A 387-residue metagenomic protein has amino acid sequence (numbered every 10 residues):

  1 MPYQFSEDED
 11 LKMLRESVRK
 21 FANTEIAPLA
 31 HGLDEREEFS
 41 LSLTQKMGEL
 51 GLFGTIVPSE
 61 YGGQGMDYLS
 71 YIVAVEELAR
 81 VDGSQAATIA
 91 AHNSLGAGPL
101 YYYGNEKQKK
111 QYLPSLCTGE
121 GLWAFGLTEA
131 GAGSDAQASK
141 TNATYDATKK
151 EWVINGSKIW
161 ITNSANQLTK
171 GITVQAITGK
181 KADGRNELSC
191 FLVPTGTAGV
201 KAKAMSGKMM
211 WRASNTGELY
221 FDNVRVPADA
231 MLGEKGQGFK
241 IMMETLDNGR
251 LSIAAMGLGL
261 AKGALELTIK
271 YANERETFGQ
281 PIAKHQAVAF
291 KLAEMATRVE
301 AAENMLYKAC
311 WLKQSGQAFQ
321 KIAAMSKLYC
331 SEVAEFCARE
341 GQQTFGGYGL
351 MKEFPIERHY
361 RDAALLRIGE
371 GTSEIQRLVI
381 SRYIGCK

Functional and structural regions predicted by a protein language model:
M1-Q85, A91, Y103-Q108, S115-E120 (+6 more regions): Alpha-helical interface subdomain recognition
I89, G131-S134, T162-Q167, K180-A182 (+1 more regions): Short Gly/Pro-enriched turn/cap motifs at secondary-structure boundaries
A91-A97: Short, conserved phosphate-binding/catalytic loop or strand-edge motifs used in phosphoryl-/nucleotidyl-transfer
A97-Y103, F125, Q137: Flexible, glycine-rich active-site loops centered on histidine and acidic residues that chelate a metal or position
G119-L127: A short, Trp-centered hydrophobic/proline-enriched beta-strand micro-motif
G126-E129, S139, S157-I161, T173-T178 (+1 more regions): Glycine-rich, charged/polar anion/phosphate-binding loops that engage phosphate groups from diverse ligands
A138-K140, G196-P227: Flexible, small-/acidic-enriched active-site or ligand-binding loops
E151-K201: A short core secondary-structure module
